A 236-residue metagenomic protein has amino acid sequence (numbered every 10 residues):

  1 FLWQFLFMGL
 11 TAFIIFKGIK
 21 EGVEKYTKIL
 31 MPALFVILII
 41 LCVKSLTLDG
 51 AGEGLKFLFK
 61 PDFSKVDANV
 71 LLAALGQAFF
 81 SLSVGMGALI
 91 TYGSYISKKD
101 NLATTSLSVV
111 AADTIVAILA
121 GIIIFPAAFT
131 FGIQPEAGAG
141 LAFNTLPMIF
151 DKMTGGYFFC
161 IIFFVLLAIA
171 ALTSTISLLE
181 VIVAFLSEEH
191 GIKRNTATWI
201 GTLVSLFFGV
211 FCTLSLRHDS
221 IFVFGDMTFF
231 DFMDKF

Functional and structural regions predicted by a protein language model:
F1-F16, K20, D49-L72, A139-T145 (+1 more regions): Inter-helical loop and helix-membrane interface segments of multi-pass membrane transporters/permeases
W3, F163, I200-G201: Short, well-structured alpha-helical segments
F5-F13, V36-I39, I115-I122, L203 (+1 more regions): Generic alpha-helical transmembrane segments of integral inner-membrane proteins, especially permease/transport modules
F7-K28, T91-K99, V183-G191: Membrane-water interface regions at transmembrane-helix termini and the short interhelical loops of multi-pass membrane
F13-K17, I40-G50, I96, I122 (+4 more regions): Structural signature of transmembrane alpha-helix termini at the membrane-water interface
E24, K28-L172, I176, T196-A197: Membrane-embedded translocation segments of transport machinery
A112-I118, Y157, I169-L172, L186-I221: Loop-to-transmembrane helix boundary motifs in multi-pass membrane proteins
T173, I182, M233: Hydrophobic, well-ordered secondary-structure elements that form the walls of internal hydrophobic environments
